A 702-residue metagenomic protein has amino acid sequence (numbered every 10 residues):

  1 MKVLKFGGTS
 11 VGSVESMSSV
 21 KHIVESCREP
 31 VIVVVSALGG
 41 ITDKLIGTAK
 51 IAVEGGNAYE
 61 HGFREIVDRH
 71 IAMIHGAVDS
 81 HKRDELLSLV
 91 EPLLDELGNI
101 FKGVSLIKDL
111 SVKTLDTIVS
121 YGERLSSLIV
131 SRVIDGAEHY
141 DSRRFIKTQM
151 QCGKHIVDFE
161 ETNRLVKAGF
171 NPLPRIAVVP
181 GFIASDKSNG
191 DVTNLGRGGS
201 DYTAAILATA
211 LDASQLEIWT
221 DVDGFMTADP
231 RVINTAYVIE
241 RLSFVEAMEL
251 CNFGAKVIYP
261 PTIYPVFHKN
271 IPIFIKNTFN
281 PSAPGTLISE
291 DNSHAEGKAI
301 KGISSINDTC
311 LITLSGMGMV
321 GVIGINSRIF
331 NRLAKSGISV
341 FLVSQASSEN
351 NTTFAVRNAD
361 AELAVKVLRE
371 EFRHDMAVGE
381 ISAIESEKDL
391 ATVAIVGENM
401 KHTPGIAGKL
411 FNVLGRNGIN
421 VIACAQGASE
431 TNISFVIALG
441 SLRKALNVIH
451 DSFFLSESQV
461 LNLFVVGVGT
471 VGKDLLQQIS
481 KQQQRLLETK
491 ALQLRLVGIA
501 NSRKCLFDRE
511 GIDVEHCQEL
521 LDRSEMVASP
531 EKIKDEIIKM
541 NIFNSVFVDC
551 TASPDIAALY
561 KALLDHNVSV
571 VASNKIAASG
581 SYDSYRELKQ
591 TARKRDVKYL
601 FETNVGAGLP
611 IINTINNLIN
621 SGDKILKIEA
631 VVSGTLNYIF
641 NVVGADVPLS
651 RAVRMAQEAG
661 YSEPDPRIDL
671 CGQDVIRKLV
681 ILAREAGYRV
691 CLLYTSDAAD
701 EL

Functional and structural regions predicted by a protein language model:
M1-I258, I263, A355: Nucleotide/pyrophosphate-binding catalytic subdomain
C251, Y259, Y264-L287, N307-L311: A conserved active-site cap/scaffold subdomain adjacent to cofactor or substrate pockets
S282-Q477, Q482: A conserved regulatory-domain signal marking ACT and ACT-like small-molecule sensing domains and adjacent regulatory
N462-V468, G472-D565: N-terminal glycine-/serine-/threonine-rich beta1-alpha1-beta2 phosphate-ribose binding loop of Rossmann-like
A557, I576-K598: Rossmann-fold NAD(P)-binding glycine/threonine-rich loop
N617-P664, L670-C671: Conserved anion/nucleotide-ligand pocket segment
Y694-L702: Single conserved hydrophobic/aromatic residue that forms the stacking wall/gate of nucleotide- or nucleobase-binding
